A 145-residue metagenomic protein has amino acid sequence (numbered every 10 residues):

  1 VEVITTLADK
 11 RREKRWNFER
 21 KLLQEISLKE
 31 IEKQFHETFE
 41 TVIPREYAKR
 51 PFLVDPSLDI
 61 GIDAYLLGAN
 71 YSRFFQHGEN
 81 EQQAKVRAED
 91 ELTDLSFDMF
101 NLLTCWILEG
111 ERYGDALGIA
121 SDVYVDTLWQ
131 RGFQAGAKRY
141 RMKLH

Functional and structural regions predicted by a protein language model:
V1-H145: Intrinsic-disorder/low-complexity detector
